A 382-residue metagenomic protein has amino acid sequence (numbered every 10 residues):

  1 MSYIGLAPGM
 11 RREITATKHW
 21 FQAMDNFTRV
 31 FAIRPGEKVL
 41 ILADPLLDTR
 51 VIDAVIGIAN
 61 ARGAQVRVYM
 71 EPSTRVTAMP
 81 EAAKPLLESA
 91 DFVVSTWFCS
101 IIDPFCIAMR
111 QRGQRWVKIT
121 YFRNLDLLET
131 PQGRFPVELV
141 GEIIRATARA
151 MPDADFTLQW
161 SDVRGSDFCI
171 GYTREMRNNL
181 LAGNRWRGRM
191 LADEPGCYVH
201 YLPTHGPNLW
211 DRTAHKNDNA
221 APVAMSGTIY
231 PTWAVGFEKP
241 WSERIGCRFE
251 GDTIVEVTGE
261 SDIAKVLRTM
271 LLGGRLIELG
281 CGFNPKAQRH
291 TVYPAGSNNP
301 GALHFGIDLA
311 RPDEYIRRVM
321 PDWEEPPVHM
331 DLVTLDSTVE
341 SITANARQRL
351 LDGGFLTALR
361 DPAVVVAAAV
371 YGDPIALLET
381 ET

Functional and structural regions predicted by a protein language model:
M1-E238, S242, E250, M270 (+2 more regions): Active-site bordering "gate/hinge" segments that shape substrate access to catalytic or cofactor-binding pockets
A220-V223, P240, E256-I316, V364-E379: Dual-mode signal for accessory low-complexity, basic/Gly-rich regions
Y230, G246-R248, H304-G306: Structured core elements
E243-C247, T253-E256: Conserved active-site beta-strand-loop modules that form the wall/rim of enzyme catalytic pockets and either contain
V292-G372: Internal helix-turn-beta structural module
